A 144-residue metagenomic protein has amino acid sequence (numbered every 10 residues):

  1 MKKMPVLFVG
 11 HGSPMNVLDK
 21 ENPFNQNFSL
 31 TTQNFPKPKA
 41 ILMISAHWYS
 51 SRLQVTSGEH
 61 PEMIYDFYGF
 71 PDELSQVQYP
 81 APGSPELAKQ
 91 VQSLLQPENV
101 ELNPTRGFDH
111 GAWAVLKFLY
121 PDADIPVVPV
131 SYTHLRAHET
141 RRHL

Functional and structural regions predicted by a protein language model:
M1-K2, R141: Short low-complexity stretches enriched in small and charged residues
K2-L94, E98: A short aromatic-anchored loop/beta-hairpin motif
P5-G10, P126-Y132: Active-site-proximal beta-strand elements of phosphoester/diester hydrolases
D19, T140-R141: Short, intrinsically disordered low-complexity segments
A40-I44, P104, P129: A structural signal for short, well-ordered beta-strand segments and their strand-loop junctions that often border
N99-I125: Conserved ATP-utilizing enzyme core subdomain
T133-T140: Conserved small/polar residues in nucleotide/adenosyl-binding loops
